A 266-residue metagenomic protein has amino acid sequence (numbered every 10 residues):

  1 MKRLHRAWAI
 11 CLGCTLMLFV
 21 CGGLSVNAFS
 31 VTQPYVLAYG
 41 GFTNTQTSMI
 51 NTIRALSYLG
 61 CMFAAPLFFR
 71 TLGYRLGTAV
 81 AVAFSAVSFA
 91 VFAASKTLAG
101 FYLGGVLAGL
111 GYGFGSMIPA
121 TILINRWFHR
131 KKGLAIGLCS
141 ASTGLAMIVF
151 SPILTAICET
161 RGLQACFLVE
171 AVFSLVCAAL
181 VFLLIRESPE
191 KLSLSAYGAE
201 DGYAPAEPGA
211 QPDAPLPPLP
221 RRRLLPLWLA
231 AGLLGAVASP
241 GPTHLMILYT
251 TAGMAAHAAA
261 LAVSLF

Functional and structural regions predicted by a protein language model:
R6-M49, C61-A65, S151, G241-M246: Extracytoplasmic
T15-F19, S88, A99-G115, G232: Hydrophobic core of transmembrane alpha-helices in multi-pass small-molecule transporters, especially MFS/SLC-type
V26-V36, P220-L265: Extracytoplasmic gate region of multi-pass secondary transporters
T52-L67, S264-L265: Central cavity-lining transmembrane alpha-helices of secondary-active solute carriers, predominantly the Major
G60-L98: Conserved MFS/SLC helix-loop-helix module at the cytosolic interface between two early adjacent transmembrane helices
G105-A141: Cytoplasmic helix-loop-helix junction between adjacent transmembrane helices in 12-TM secondary transporters
L138-E190: Helix-loop-helix hairpin linking two adjacent transmembrane segments in secondary transporters
R186-A214: Flexible cytoplasmic inter-helical loops of multi-pass small-molecule transporters
